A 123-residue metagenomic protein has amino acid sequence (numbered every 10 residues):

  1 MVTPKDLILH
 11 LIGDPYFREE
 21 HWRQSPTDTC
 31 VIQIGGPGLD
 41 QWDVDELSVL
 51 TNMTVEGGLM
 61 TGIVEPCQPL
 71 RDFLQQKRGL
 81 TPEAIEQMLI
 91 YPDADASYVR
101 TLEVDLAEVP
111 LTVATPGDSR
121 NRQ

Functional and structural regions predicted by a protein language model:
M1-Q123: Fe-S-dependent hydro-lyases/dehydratases of central metabolism
